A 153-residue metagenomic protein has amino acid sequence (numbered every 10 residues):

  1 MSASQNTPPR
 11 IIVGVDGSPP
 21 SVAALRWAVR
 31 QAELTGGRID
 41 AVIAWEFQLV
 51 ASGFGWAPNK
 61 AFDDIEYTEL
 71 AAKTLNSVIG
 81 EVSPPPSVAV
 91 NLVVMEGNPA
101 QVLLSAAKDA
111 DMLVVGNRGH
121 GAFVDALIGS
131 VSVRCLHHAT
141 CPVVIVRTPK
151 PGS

Functional and structural regions predicted by a protein language model:
M1-T7, P20, L34, L49 (+2 more regions): Structural beta-alpha unit
S2-P58: Small/aliphatic-rich secondary-structure junction motif
D40-V42, N91-M95, V144-V146: General small-molecule cofactor/ligand-binding pocket signal
I43, N117-R118, R147-T148: Short secondary-structure boundary segments
W56-K60, A110-D111: Short, hinge-like loop/turn segments at secondary-structure boundaries
N59-K73: A short acidic, glycine-rich active-site loop that binds or catalyzes chemistry on phosphate/adenosine moieties
M112-R134, G152-S153: Glycine-rich, Arg-bearing micro-motifs that act as flexible, cationic patches
